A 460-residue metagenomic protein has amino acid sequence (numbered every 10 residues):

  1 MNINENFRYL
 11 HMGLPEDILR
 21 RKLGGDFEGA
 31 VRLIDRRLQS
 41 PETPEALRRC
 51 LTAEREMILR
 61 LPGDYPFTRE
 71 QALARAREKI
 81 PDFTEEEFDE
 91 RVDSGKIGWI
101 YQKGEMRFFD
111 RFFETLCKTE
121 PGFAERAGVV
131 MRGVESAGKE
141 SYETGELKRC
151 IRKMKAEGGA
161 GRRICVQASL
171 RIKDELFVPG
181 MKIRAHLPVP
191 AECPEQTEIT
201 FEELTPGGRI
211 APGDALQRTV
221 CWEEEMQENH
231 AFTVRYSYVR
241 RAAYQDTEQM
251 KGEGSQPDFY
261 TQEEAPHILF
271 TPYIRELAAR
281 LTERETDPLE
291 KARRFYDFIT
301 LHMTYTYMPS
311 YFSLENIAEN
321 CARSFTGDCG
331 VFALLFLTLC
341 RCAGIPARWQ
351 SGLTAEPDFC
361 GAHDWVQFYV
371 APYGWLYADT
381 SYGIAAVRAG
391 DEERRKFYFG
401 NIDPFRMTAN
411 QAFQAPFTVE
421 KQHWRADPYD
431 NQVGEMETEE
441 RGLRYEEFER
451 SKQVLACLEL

Functional and structural regions predicted by a protein language model:
M1-N4: Repeat-mediated protein-protein interaction surfaces in helical alpha-solenoids
F7-R8, P288: Inter-repeat boundary and helix-capping residues of tandem alpha-helical solenoids
R8, M12-G24, V331-E420: Hydrophobic/aromatic-rich core segments of domains that either
L14-P15, K22-G25, G29, D214-A215 (+1 more regions): Acidic low-complexity segments
L23, R36-A242: Intrinsically disordered, low-complexity N-terminal segments that are enriched in acidic
G29-L33, R37: Solenoid-repeat scaffolds in large eukaryotic assemblies
P288-F295, F325-C340: Active-site nucleophilic cysteine motif
N401-L460: Low-complexity, Gly/Ser/Thr/Pro-rich intrinsically disordered linker/tail segments
